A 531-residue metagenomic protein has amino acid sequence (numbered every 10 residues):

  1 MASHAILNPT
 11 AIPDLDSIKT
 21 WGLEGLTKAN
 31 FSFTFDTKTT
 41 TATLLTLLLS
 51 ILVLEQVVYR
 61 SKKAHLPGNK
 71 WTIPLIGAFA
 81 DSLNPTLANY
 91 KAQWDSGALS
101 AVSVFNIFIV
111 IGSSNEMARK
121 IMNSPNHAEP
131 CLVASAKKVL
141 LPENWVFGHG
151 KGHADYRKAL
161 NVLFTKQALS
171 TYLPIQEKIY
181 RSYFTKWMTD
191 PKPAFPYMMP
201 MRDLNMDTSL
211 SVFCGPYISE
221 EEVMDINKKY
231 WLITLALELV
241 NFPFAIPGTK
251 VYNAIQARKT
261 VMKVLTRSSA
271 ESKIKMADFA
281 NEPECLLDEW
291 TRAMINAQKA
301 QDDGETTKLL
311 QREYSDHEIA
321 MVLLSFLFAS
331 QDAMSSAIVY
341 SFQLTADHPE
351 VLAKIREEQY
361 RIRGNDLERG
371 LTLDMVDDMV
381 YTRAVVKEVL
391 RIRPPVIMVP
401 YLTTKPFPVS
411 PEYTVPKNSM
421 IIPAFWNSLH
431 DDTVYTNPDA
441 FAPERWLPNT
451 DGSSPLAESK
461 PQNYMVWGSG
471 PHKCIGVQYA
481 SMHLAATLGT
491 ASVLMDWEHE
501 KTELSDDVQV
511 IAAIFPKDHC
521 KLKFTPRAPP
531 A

Functional and structural regions predicted by a protein language model:
A2-D36, Y180, I226-I233, Y360-I362 (+3 more regions): Cytochrome P450 proximal C-terminal region
S3-L141, H149-D155, S170, P174-K186 (+3 more regions): N-terminal membrane-proximal hinge/A-helix region immediately C-terminal to the signal-anchor transmembrane segment
G68, N227-W231, A280-D288, Q343-V396 (+6 more regions): Cytochrome P450 I-helix active-site segment
G77-S96, T260-K263, E368-P411, D432: Conserved cytochrome P450 K-helix E-x-x-R motif and the immediately C-terminal K′/meander segment
H127, P423-P455: Conserved cytochrome P450 K-helix/beta-meander segment immediately N-terminal to the heme-binding cysteine loop
A134-S135, T171-I338: Cytochrome P450 heme-thiolate monooxygenase catalytic core
K158, V162, L324, G370-L373 (+3 more regions): Cytochrome P450 heme-thiolate "Cys pocket" and heme-binding signature region
N205, A333-E358, V477-M495: Cytochrome P450 catalytic-core helices
